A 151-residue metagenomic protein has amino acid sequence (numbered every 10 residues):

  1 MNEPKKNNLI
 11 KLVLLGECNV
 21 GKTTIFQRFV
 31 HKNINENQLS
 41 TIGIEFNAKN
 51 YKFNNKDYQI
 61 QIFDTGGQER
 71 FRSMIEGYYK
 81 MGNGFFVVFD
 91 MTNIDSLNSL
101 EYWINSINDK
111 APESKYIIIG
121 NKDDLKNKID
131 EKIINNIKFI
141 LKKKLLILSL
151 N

Functional and structural regions predicted by a protein language model:
M1-N151: TRAFAC-class small GTPase G-domain
